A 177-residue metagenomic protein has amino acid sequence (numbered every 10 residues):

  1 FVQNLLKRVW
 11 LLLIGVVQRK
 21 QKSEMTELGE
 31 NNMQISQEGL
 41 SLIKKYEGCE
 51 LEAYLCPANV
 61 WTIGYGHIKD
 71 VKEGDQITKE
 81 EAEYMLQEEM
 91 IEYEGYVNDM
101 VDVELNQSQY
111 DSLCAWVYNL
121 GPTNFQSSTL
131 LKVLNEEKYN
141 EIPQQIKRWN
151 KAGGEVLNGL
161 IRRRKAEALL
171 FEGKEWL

Functional and structural regions predicted by a protein language model:
L6-V9, L13-V60, Y65-G95, V103-E104 (+1 more regions): Long, amphipathic alpha-helical surface segments
I43, Q109-V117, Q145-K147: Short alpha-helical scaffolding segments that buttress acidic/His motifs in well-ordered protein cores
D99-Y110: Short, structured surface segments that line ligand/substrate-binding pockets
